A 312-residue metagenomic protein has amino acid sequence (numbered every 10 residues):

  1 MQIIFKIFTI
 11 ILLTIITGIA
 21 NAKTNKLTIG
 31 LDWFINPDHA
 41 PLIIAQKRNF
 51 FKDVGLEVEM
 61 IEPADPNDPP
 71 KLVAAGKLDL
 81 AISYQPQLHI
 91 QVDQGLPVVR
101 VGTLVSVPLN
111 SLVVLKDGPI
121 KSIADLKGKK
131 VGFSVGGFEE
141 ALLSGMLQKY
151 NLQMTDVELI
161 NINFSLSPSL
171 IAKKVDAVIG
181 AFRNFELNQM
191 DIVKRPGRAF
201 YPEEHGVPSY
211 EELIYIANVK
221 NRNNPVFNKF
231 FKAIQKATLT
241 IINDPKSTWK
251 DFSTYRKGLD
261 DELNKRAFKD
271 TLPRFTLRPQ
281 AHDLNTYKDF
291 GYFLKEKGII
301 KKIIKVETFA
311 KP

Functional and structural regions predicted by a protein language model:
M1-I7: Positively charged n-region of N-terminal signal peptides that target proteins for export
I7-I16: Bacterial N-terminal signal peptides
G18-A22: Sec/Tat signal peptide C-region and signal peptidase I cleavage site
K23-N163, S167-A172, D176-N184, A199-F200 (+1 more regions): Short, glycine-/small- and polar/acidic-enriched structural segments that line small-molecule recognition paths
D38, L104-V114, R195-V219, F231 (+2 more regions): Periplasmic-binding protein-like
V54, R100, W249-D251, K302-I304: Short, hydrophobic secondary-structure boundary micro-motifs
P86, F164-Y255: Pocket-lining segment of extracytoplasmic ligand-binding domains
N223-I299: Secondary-structure end/capping motifs
